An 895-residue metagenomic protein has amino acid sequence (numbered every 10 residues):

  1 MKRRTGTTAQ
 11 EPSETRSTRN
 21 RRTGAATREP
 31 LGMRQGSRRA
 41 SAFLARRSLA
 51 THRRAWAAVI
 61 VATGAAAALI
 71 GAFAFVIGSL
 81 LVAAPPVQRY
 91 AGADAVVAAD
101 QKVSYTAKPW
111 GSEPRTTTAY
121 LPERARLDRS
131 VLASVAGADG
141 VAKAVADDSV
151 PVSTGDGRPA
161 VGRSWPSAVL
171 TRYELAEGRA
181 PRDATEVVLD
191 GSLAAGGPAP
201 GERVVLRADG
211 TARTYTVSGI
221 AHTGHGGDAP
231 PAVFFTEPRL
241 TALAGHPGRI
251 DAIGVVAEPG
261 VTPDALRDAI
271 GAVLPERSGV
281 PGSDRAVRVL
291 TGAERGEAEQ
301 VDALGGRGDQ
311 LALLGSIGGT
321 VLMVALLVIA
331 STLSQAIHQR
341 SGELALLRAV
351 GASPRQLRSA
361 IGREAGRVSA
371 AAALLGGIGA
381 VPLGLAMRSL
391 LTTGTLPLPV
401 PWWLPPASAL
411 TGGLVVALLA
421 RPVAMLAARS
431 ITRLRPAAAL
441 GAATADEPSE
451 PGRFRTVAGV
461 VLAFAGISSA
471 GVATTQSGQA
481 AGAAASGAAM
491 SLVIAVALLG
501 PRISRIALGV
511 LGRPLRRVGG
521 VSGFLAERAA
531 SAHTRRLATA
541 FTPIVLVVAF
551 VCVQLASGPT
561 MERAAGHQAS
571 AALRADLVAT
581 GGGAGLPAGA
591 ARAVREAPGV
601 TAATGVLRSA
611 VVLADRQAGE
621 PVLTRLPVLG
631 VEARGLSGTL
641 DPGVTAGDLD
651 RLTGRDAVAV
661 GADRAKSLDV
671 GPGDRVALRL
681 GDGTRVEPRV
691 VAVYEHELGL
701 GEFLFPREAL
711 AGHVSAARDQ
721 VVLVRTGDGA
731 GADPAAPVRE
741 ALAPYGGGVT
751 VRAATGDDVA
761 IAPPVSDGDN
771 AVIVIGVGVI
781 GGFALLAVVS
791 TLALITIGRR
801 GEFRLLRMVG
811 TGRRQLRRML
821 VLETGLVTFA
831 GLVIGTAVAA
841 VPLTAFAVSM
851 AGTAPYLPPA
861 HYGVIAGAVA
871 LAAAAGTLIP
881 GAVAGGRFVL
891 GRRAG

Functional and structural regions predicted by a protein language model:
K2-G6, E14-R22, R28-L326, Q335-H338 (+3 more regions): Membrane transport/envelope proteins' first extracytoplasmic loop
R4, E14, R21-G24, R28-R34 (+8 more regions): Alpha-helical transmembrane segments, especially those used as permease/efflux helices and single-pass anchors
F43-R46, A50-T51, A55-W56, I60 (+10 more regions): Alpha-helical transmembrane segments
S48, H52-A55, A325-A370, A443-T444 (+1 more regions): Interfacial "coupling" helices/loops that link adjacent transmembrane helices in transporter permeases
R288, L333, G366-L396, S408-R433 (+4 more regions): Small-residue-rich transmembrane alpha-helices
T432-P448, G885-G895: Short cytosolic juxtamembrane segments of multi-pass membrane proteins
M490, V496-R664, D674-R675: Juxtamembrane segments of multi-pass membrane proteins
L537, Q720-L723, P737-V883, F888-G895: C-terminal transmembrane helical bundles of large multi-pass transporters and their helix-start/helix-kink determinants
